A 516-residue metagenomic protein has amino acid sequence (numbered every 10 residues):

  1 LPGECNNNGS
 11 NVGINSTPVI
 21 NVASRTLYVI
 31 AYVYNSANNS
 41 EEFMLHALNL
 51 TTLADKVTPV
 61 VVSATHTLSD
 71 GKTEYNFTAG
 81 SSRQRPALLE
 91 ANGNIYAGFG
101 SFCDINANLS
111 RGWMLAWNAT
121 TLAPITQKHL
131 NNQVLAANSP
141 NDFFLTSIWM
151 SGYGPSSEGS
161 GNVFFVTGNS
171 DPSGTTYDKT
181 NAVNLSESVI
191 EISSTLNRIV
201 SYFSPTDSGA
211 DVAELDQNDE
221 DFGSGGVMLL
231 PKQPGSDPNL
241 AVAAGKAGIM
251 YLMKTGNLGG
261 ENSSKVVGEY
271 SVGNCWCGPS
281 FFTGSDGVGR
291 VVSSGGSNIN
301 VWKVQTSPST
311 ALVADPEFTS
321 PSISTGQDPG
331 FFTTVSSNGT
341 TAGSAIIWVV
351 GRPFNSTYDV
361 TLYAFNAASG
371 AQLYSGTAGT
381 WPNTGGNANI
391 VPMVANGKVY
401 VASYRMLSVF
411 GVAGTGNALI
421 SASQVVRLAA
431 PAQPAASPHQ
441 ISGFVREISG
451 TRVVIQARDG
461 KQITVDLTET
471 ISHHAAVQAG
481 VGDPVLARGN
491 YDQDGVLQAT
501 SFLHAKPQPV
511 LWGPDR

Functional and structural regions predicted by a protein language model:
L1-Q233, P238-E261, V272-G284, G289-W302 (+4 more regions): Mobile, glycine-rich extracellular loop/lid and propeptide segments that shape or gate substrate/ligand access
N262-S263, F318-P321, A368, I420-A422 (+1 more regions): Intrinsically disordered, low-complexity segments enriched in Ser/Pro/Gly/Ala and basic residues
N262-V272, A314-I323: Inter-blade linker and blade-boundary elements of WD-repeat/beta-propeller domains
S294, E317-T325, Y358, G370-Q372 (+1 more regions): Intrinsically disordered, low-complexity serine/threonine-rich segments
N298-V301, S309-F331, G343: Detector for outer-membrane/organellar transmembrane beta-barrel domains, recognizing the amphipathic beta-strand
T340-G343, A499: Short, intrinsically disordered, charge-balanced linker/junction segments flanking boundaries in proteins
T415-T464, T468, S472-R516: Short, flexible, surface-exposed loop segments at domain boundaries
